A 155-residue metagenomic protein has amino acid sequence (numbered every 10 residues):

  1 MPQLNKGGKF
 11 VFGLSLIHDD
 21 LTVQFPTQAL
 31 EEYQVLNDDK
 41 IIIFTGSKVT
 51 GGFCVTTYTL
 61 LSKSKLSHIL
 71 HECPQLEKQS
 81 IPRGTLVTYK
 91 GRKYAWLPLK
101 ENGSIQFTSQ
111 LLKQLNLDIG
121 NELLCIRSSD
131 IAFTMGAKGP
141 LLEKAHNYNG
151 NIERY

Functional and structural regions predicted by a protein language model:
M1-L14, F44-N102, A132-Y155: Intrinsic disorder/low-complexity detector
G13, D20-Q24, E32-K40, S67 (+3 more regions): Short linear sequence motif anchored by a di-proline
D19-Q34, L99-L115: Short beta-strand-centered segments at strand-helix junctions
Q28-L30, F53, I69-L70, I126-R127: Aromatic/pi-system hotspot detector in well-structured domains
A29-L30, S47-T50, L111, S129-A132: Short, charged beta-turn/beta-strand-edge "cap" motif at the junction between a beta-strand and an adjacent loop
Q34-L36, K48-T50, D118: A cross-taxa feature marking solvent-exposed loop/turn segments within ectodomains of secreted and single-pass membrane
D39-T45, I119-R127: DNA polymerase processivity clamps
T108, L115, S128-D130, K138-P140: C-terminal charged interaction modules
